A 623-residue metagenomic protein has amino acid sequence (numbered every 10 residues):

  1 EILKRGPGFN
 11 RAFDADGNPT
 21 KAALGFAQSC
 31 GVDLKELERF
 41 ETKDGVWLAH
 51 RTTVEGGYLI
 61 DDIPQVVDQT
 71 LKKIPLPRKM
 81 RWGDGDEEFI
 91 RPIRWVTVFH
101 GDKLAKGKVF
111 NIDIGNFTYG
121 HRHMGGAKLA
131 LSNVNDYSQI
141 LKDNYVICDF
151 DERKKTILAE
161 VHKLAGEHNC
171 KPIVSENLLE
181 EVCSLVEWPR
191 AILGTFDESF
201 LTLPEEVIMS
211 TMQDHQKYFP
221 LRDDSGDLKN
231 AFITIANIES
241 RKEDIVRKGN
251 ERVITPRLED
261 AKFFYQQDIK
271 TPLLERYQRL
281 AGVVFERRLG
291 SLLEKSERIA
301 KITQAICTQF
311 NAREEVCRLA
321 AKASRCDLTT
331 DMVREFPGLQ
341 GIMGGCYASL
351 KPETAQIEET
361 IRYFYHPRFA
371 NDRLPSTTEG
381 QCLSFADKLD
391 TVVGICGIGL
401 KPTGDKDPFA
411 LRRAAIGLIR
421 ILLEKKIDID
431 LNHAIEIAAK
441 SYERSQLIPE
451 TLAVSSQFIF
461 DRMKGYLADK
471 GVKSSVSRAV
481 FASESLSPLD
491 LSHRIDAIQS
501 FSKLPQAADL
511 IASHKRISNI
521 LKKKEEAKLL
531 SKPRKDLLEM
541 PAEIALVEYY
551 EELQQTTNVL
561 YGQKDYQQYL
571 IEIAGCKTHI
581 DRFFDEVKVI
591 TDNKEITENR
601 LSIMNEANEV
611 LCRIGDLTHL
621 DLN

Functional and structural regions predicted by a protein language model:
E1-N623: Amphipathic alpha-helical "coupling" segments that flank catalytic cores
